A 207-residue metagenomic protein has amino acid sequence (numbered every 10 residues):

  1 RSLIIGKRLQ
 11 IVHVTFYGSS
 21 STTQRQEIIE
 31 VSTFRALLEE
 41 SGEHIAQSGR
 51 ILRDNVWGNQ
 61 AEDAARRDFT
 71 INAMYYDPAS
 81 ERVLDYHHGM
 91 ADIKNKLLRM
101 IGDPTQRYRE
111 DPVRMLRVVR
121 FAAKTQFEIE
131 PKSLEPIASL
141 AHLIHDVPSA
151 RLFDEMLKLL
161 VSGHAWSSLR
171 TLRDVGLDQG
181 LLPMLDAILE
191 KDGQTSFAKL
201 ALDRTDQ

Functional and structural regions predicted by a protein language model:
R1-Q207: Catalytic cores of the polymerase beta-like nucleotidyltransferase superfamily and closely associated nucleotide
